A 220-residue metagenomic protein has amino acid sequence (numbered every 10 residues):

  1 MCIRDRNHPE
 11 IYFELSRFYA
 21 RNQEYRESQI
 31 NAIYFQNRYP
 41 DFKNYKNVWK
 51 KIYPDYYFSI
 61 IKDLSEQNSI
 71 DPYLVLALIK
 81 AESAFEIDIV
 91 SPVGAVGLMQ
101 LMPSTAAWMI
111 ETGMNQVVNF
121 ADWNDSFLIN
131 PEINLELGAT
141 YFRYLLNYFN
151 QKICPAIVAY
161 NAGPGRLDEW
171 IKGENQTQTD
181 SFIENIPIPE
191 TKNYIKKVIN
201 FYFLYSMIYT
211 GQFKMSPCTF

Functional and structural regions predicted by a protein language model:
M1-I3: Short, small-residue-biased leader/transition segments that mark boundaries at the very start of proteins
D5-F220: Catalytic glycan-binding domains that act on GlcNAc-containing polysaccharides
